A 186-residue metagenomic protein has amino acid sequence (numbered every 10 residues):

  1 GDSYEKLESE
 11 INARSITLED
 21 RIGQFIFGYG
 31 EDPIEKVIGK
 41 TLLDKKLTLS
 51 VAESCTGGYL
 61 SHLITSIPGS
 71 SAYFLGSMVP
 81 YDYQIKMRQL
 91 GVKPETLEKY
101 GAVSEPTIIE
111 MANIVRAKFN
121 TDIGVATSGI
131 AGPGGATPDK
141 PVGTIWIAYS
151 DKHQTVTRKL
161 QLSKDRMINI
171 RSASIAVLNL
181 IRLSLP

Functional and structural regions predicted by a protein language model:
G1-D2: Short beta-strand-to-loop capping motifs
E5-P186: Short alpha-helical segments enriched in small residues
